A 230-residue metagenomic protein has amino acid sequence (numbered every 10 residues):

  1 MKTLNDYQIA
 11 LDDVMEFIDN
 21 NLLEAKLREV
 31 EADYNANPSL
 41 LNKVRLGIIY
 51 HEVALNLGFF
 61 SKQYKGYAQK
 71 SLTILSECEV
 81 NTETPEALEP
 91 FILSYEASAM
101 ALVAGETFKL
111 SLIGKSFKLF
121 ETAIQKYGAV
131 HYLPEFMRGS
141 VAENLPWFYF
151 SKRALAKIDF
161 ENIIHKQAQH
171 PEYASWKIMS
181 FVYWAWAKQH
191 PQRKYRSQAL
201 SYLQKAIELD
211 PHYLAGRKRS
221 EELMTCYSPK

Functional and structural regions predicted by a protein language model:
M1-L55, G139: N-terminal leader/linker segments that initiate helical-solenoid repeat arrays
M15-E29, F60-E77, K109-L119, K152-I164 (+1 more regions): Helix-turn-helix repeat elements of alpha-solenoid scaffolds
V30-R45, I74-L93, E121-Y132, I164-K177: Flexible helix-coil transition and linker loops at the boundaries of alpha-helical arrays
P38, R45, Y67, L88-Y95 (+6 more regions): Structural signature of alpha-solenoid helical repeat junctions
L46, V53, E96, V103 (+5 more regions): Structural register within alpha-helical repeat arrays
Y50, L57, M100, T107 (+5 more regions): Residue at a conserved register position within TPR or TPR-like alpha-solenoid repeats
K109-R153, K157-P171, K177: Extended amphipathic alpha-helical interaction segments
Y173-K230: Terminal, low-structured helical/coil segments at or just beyond the last alpha-helical repeat
